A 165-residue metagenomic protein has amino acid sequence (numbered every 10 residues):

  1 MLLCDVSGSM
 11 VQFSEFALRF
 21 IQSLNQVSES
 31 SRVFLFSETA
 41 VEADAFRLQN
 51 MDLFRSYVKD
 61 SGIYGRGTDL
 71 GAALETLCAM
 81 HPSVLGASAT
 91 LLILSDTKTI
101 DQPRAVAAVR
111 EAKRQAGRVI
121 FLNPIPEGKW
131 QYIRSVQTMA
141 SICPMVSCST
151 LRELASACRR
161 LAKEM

Functional and structural regions predicted by a protein language model:
M1-F13, L18, D96: MIDAS-like acidic motif and immediate structural context at the N-terminus of von Willebrand factor A/I domains
L2, V33-L35, L91-I93, F121-N123: Structural beta-sheet core signal
C4-S7, S88-I100, C143: DG-centered beta-turn motif at the end of beta-strands
G8-V11, A40-E42, T97-D101, E127-G128: Short acidic, S/G/P-rich loop/turn micro-motifs used as interaction or catalytic elements
Q12-R66: Metal-dependent catalytic core segments for phosphate chemistry
L18, R104-R110: Charged helix-capping and loop-helix junction motifs
A43-F46, L53-A89, P126-W130: Von Willebrand factor
R110-M165: Von Willebrand factor type A / integrin I
